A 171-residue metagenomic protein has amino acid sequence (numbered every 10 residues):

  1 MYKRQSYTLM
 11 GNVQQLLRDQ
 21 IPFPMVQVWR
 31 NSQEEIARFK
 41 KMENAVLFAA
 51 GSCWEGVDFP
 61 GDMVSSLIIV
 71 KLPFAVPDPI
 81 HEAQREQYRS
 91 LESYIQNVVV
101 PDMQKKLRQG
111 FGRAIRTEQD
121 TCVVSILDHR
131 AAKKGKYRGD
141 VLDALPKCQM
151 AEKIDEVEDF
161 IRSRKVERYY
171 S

Functional and structural regions predicted by a protein language model:
K3-S171: ASCE RecA-like P-loop NTPase motor cores that couple ATP hydrolysis to mechanical translocation on nucleic acids
